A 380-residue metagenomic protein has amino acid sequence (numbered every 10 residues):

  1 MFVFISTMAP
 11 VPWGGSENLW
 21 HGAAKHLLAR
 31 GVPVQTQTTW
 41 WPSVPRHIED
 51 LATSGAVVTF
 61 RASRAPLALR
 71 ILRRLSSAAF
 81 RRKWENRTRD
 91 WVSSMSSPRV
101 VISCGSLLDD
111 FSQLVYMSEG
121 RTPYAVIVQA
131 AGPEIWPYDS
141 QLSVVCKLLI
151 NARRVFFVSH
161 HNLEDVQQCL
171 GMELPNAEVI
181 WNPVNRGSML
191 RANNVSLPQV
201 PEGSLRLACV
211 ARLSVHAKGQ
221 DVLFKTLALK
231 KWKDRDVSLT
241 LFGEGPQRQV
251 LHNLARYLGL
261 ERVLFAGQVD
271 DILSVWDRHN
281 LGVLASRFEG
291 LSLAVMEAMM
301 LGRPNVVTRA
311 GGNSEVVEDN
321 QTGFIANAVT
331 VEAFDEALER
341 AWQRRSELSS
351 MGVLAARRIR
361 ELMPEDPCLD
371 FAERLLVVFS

Functional and structural regions predicted by a protein language model:
I5, Q199-K218, F224-L227: Conserved donor-binding/catalytic core segment of Leloir-type glycosyltransferases
G14-G22, S214-L229, P246-H252, E332: A conserved mid-protein helix/loop that constitutes part of the nucleotide-sugar donor-binding site
S43-V44, W84-E85, V100-G120, P133: An aromatic- and histidine-rich active-site surface loop
L107-L108, Y124-S140, R154: A short, histidine- and acid-enriched strand-loop-helix "catalytic/donor-clamping" loop that lines the nucleotide-sugar
N151-N176, V184: A short, active-site helix/loop in glycosyltransferases that binds the activated sugar's phosphate group
Q268, R287: Aromatic "clamp/platform" in nucleotide-sugar-dependent glycosyltransferases that forms part of the donor/acceptor
P304-V307, V317: Short hydrophobic beta-strand element within catalytic cores of glycosyltransferases and related nucleotide-activated
D319-N320, F324-V331, R340-R345: Conserved acidic donor-binding segment of nucleotide-sugar-dependent glycosyltransferases
